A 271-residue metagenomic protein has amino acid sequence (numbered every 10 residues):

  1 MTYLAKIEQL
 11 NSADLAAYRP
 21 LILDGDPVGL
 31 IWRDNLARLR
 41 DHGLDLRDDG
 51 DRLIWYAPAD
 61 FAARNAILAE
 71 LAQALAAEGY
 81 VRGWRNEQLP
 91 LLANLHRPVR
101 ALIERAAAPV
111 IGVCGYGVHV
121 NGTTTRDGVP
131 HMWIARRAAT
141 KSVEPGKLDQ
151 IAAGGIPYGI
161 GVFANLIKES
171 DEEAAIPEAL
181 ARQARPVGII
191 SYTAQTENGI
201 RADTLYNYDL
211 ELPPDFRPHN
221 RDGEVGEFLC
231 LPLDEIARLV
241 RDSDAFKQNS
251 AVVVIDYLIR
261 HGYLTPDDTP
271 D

Functional and structural regions predicted by a protein language model:
M1-K147, G155-E172, I176-H219, L233-D234 (+2 more regions): N-terminal leader/linker segments that precede catalytic domains of diphosphate-processing enzymes
C230: Short aromatic/basic micro-patch
